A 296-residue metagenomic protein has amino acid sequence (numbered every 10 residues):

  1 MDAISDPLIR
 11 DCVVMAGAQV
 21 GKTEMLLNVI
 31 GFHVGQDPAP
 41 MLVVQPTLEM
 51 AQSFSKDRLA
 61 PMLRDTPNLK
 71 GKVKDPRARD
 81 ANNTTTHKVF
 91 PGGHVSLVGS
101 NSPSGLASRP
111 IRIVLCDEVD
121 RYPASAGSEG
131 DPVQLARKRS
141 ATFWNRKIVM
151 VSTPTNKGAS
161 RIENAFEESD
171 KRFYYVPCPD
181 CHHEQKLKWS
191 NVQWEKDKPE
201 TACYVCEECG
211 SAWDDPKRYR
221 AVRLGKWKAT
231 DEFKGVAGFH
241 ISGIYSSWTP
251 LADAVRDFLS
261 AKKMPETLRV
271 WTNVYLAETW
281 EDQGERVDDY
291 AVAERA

Functional and structural regions predicted by a protein language model:
M1-A296: Phosphate/NTP-binding elements of NTP-utilizing enzymes
